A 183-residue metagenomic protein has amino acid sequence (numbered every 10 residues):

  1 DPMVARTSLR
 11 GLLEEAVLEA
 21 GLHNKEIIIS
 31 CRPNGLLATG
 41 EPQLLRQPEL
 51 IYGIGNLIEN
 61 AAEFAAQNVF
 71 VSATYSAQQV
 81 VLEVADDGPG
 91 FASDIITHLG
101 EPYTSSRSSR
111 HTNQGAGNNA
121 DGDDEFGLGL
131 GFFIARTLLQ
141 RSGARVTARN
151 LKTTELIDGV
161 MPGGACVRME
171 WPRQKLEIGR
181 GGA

Functional and structural regions predicted by a protein language model:
A5-I27, C31, G53-I54, E101: Short beta-to-alpha transition helix within the HATPase_c
I29-G53: Conserved short strand/loop->alpha-helix "switch" segment adjacent to the catalytic nucleotide/phosphoryl-transfer site
Y52-N56, N60-E63: Conserved polar catalytic motif of the HATPase_c/GHKL fold
N68-Q79: Short beta-strand/loop element within the Bergerat-fold HATPase_c
D86: Acidic ATP/Mg2+-coordinating residue in the GHKL
F91-N119: Short conserved segment of the HATPase_c
N119-D121, S142-G159: Glycine-rich ATP-binding loops of the HATPase_c
I134-G143: Conserved glycine-/histidine-rich ATP-lid loop and adjacent helix of the Bergerat-fold HATPase_c
